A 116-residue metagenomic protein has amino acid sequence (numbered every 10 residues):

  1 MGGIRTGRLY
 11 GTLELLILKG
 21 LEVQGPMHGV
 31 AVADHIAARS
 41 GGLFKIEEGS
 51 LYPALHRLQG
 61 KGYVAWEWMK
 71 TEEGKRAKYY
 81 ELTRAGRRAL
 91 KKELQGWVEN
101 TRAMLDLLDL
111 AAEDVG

Functional and structural regions predicted by a protein language model:
M1-G2, Y80: A positively charged, amphipathic N-terminal helix/segment that binds anionic biomolecules
G3-G7, W68-M69: Short beta-strand/turn micro-motifs at beta-sheet edges
T6-G7, L55, D114-V115: Short, contiguous hydrophobic alpha-helices characteristic of membrane insertion segments
T6-S50: N-terminal helix-turn-helix DNA-binding core of bacterial DNA-binding proteins
L51-L58: Basic amphipathic alpha-helical segments that dock to polyanions
Q59-R76, E81: Beta-hairpin "wing" of winged helix-turn-helix
L82-G86: Accessory beta->alpha helical hairpin/"wing" motif in late/C-terminal subdomains of nucleic-acid enzymes
R87-G116: Amphipathic alpha-helical dimerization/coiled-coil segments that flank or bridge DNA-binding/regulatory modules
